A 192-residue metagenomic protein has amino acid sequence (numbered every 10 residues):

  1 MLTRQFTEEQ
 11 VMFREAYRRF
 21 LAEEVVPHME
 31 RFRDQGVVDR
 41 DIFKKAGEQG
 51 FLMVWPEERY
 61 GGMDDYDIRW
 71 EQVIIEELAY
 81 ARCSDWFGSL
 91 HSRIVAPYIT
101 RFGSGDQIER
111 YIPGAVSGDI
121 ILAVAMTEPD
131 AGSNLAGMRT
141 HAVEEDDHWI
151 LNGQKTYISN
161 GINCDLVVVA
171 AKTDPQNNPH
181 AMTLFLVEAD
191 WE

Functional and structural regions predicted by a protein language model:
M1-E9: Intrinsic disorder at enzyme termini
Q10, L21, G50, I74 (+5 more regions): Buried hydrophobic positions in well-ordered alpha/beta secondary-structure cores of metabolic enzymes
V26-V37: C-terminal helix-coil-helix/basic helical segment that borders enzyme active sites and/or dimer interfaces and provides
E48-D119, N160-L166: Internal helix-loop-helix
G118-M126: A short, Trp-centered hydrophobic/proline-enriched beta-strand micro-motif
S133-N134, W149: Hydrophobic, small-residue-rich alpha-helical packing segments that form membrane-like cores
T140-V143: A structural signal for short hydrophobic beta-strand segments in well-ordered beta-sheet cores
H148, N152-E192: A short core secondary-structure module
